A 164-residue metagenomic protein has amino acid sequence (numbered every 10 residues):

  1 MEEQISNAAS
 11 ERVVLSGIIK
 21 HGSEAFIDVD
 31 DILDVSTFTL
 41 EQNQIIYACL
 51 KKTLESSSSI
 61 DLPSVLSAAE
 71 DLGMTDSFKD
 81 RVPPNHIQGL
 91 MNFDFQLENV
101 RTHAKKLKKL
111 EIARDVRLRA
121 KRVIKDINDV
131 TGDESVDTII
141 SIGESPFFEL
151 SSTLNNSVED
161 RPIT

Functional and structural regions predicted by a protein language model:
M1-L110: Noncatalytic partner-interaction/assembly domains of nucleic-acid and motor enzyme complexes, especially the accessory
V29, Q44, I60-D61, D115-L118 (+2 more regions): Residue-level detector of alpha-helical recognition elements and their boundaries
D61, P83, S135, R161-T164: Helix N-terminus capping/helix-initiation residues
P84-I142: Extended, charged alpha-helical coiled-coil/arm scaffolds that mediate oligomerization and mechanical coupling in large
I139-S151: Short amphipathic alpha-helical coiled-coil/interface segments
E149-T164: Phosphate-handling catalytic cores of nucleic-acid transaction enzymes
